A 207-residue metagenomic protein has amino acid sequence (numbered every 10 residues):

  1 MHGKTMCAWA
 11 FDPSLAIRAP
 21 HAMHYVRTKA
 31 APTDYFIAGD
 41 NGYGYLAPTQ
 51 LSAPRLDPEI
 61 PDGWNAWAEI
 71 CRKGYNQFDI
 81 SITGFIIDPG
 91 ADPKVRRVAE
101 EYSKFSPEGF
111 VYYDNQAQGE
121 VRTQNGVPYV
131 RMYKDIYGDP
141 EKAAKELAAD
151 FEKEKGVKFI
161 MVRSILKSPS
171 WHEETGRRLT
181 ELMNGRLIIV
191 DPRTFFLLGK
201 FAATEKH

Functional and structural regions predicted by a protein language model:
M1, S14, F78-K206: Catalytic grooves of carbohydrate-active enzymes
M1-H2, A8: Active-site cores of enzymes that catalyze phosphoryl transfer or operate on phosphate-rich substrates
A10-P93: Metal-dependent polysaccharide deacetylase catalytic core of the NodB/CE4 family, i.e., the active-site-bearing domain
K29, K206-H207: Aromatic-rich peripheral "rim/lid" segments of glycoside hydrolase catalytic domains that contact and position glycan
